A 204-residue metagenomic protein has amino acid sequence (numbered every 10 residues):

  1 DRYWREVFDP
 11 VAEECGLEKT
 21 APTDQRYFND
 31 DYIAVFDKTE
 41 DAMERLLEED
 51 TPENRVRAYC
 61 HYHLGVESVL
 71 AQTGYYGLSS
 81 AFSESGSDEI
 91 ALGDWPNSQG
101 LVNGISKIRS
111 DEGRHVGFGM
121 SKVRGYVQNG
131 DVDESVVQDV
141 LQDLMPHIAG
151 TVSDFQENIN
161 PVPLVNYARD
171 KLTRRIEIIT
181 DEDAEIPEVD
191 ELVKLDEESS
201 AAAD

Functional and structural regions predicted by a protein language model:
D1-D204: Non-heme di-metal
